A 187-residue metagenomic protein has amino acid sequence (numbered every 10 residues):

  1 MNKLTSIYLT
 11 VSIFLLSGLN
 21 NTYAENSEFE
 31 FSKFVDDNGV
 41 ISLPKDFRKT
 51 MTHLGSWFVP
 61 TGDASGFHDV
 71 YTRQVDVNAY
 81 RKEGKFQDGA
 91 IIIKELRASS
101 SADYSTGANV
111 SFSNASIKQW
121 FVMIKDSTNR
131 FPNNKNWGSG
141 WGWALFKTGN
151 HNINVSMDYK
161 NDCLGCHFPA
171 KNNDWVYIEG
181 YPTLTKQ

Functional and structural regions predicted by a protein language model:
M1-L9: Bacterial N-terminal signal peptides that target proteins for export
Y8, V40-D46, R73: Short acidic/polar alpha-helix capping motifs at helix-coil junctions
Y8-G18: Bacterial N-terminal signal peptides
L19-A24: Sec/Tat signal peptide C-region and signal peptidase I cleavage site
N26-D37, L43, F47-T52, S56 (+3 more regions): Sequence context surrounding c-type heme c attachment/ligation sites in exported
F67-V77: Short, structured beta-strand/loop micro-motifs enriched in basic residues and often containing a Trp
